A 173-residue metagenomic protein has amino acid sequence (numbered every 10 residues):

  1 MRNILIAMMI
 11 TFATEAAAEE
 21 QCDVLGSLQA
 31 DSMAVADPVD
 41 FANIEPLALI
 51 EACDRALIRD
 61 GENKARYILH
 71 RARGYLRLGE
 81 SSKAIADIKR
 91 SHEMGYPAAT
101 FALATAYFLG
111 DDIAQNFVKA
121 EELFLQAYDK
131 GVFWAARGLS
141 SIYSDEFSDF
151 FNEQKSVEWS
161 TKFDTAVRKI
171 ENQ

Functional and structural regions predicted by a protein language model:
I4-F12: Sec-dependent N-terminal signal peptides
E15-D54: N-terminal leader/linker segments that initiate helical-solenoid repeat arrays
Q21, S144-Q173: Terminal, low-structured helical/coil segments at or just beyond the last alpha-helical repeat
R59-K64, M94-P97, L109-D111, K130-F133 (+3 more regions): Short helix-capping/linker turns of helical repeat alpha-solenoids
H70-L76, T100-L109, G138-E146: Hydrophobic face of amphipathic alpha-helices that form TPR/SEL1-like repeat modules and related alpha-solenoid
